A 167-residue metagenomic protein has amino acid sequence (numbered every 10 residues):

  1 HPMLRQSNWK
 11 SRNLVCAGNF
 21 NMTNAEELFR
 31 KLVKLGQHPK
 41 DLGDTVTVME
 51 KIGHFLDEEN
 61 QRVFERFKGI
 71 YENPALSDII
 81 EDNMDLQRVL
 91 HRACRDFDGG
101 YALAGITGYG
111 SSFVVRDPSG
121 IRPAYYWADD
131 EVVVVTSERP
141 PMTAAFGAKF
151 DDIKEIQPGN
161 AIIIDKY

Functional and structural regions predicted by a protein language model:
H1-Q157, I163-K166: Conserved short alpha-helical segments that host acidic/polar catalytic motifs at enzyme active sites
